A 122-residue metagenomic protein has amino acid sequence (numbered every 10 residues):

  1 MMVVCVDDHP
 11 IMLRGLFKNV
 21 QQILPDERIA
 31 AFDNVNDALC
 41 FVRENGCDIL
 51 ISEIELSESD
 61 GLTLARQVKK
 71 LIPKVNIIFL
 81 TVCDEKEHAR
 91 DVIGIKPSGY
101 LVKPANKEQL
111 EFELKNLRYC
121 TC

Functional and structural regions predicted by a protein language model:
M1-M12, L16-V20: Conserved acidic segment of CheY-like receiver
D8, L80-D84, P104: Conserved active-site segment of CheY-like receiver
A31-I49: Acidic, metal-coordinating helix/loop segments flanking the phosphotransfer/catalytic sites of two-component signaling
N34, D60-T63: Acidic catalytic/metal-coordinating carboxylates
C40, L62-K74: Short amphipathic alpha-helix used as the core "switch/output" element in two-component signaling
E53-I54, T81: Active-site residues of response regulator receiver
T63, D84-G99: Alpha4 helix (beta4-alpha4-beta5 surface) of REC/receiver domains from two-component response regulators
A105-L114: C-terminal output helix
